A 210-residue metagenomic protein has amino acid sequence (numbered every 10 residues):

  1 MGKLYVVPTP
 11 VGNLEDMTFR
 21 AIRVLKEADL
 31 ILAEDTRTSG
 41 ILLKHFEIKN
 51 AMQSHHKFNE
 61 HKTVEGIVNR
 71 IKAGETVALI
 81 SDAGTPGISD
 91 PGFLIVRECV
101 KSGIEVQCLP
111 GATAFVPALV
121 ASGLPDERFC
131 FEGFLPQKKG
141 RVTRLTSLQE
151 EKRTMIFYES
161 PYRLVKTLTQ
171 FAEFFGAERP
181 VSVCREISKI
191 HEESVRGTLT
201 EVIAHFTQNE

Functional and structural regions predicted by a protein language model:
M1-F58: Glycine-rich, flexible N-terminal cofactor/catalytic loop recognition
K3-L4, A73-A78, T154: Loop/turn-to-beta-strand initiation segments
V11-G12, D82-P86, P161-R163: Short glycine-rich anion-binding loops that position phosphate/pyrophosphate groups of nucleotides and phosphorylated
Q53-K62, F134-P136: Conserved helicase motor
V64-T113, P117: Glycine/small-residue-rich loop that forms an oxyanion/phosphate-binding "nest" at active or ligand-binding sites
E75, T154, Y158-E210: A contiguous loop/helix-start segment that scaffolds small-molecule binding in enzyme catalytic cores
L94-E151: Class I SAM-dependent methyltransferase SAM-binding "motif I" and its flanking Rossmann-like core
